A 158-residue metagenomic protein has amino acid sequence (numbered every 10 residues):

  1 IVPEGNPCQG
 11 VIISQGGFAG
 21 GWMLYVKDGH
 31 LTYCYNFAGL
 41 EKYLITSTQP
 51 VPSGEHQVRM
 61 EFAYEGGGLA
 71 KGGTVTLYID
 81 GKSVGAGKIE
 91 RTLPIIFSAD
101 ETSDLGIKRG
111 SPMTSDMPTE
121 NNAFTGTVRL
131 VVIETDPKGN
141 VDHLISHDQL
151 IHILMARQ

Functional and structural regions predicted by a protein language model:
I1-Q158: Extracellular glycan-associated modules
